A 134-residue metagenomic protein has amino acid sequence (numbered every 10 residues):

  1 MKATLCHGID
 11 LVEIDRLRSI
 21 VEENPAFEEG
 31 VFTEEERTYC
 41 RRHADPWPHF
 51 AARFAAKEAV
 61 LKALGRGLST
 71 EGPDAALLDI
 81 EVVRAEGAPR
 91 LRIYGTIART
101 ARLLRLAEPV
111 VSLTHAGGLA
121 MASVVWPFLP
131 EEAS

Functional and structural regions predicted by a protein language model:
M1-S134: Core catalytic alpha/beta fold that binds nucleotide/phospho-ligands
